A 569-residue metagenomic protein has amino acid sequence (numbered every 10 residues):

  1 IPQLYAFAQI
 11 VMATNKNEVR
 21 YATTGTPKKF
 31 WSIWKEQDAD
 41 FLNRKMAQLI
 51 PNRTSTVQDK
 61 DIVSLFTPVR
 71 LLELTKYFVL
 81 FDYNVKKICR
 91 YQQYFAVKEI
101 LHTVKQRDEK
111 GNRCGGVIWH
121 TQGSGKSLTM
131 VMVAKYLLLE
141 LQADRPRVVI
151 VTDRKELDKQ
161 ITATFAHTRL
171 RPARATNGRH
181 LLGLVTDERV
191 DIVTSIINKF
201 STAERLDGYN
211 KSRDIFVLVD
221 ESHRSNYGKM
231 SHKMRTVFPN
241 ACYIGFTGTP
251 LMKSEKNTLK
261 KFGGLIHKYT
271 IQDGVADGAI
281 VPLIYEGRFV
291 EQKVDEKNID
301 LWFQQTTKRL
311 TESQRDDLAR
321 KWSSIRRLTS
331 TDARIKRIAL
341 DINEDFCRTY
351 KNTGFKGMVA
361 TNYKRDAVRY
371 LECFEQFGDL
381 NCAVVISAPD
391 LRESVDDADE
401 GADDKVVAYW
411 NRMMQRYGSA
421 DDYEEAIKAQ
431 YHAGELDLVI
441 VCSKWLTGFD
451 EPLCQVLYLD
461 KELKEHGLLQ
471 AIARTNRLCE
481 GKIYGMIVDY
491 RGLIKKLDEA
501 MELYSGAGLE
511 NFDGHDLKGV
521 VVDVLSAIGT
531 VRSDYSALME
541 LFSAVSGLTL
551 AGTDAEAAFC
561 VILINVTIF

Functional and structural regions predicted by a protein language model:
I1-R147, E156-R171, E188-D191, N198 (+4 more regions): ATP-dependent helicase/translocase motor core
P2, F216, R224, A388-L517: Conserved RecA-like P-loop NTPase helicase motor core
D108-C114, A143, T186-R189, E204-F216 (+2 more regions): Short basic/glycine-enriched coil/helix segment immediately N-terminal to the Walker B
Q122, H223-R224, V237-S254, G278: Conserved helicase ATPase motor motifs in RecA-like P-loop NTPase domains
I192-K233, K428, V441-S443: Conserved RecA-like ASCE ATPase "motif II neighborhood" in helicase/translocase motors
K256-F355, L371-D379: Interdomain helical connector at the RecA1-RecA2 junction of SF1/SF2 helicase-like NTPases
W322-V441: Conserved C-terminal RecA-like helicase domain
R477-F569: Long, hydrophobic alpha-helical segments
